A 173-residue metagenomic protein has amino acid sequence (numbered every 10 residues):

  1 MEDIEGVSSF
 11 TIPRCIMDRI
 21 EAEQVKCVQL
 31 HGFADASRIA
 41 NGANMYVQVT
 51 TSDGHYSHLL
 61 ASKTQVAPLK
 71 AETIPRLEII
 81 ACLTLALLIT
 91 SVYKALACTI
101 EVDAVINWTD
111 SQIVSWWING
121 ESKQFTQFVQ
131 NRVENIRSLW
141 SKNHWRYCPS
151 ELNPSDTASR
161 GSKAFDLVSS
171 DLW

Functional and structural regions predicted by a protein language model:
M1-I20: Amphipathic alpha-helical
E5, R137-N153, T157-W173: Flexible, low-complexity interdomain linkers flanking nucleic-acid-processing modules
A22-Q29, F33-R38, T73-E78, I106-D110: Secondary-structure capping and boundary motifs in well-ordered enzyme cores
V28, G32-D53, S57: Acidic, metal-ligating active-site segments
A36-I39, Y46-Q48, K63-A67, D110-V114 (+3 more regions): An acidic- and aromatic-residue-enriched active-site/binding cleft used to recognize and process polar
Q48-V49, I118-V133, S159-S169: Short secondary-structure boundary/capping segments
V49-I80, G120: A short, polar/acidic, helix/strand-boundary loop motif
T84-P154: RNase H catalytic domain
